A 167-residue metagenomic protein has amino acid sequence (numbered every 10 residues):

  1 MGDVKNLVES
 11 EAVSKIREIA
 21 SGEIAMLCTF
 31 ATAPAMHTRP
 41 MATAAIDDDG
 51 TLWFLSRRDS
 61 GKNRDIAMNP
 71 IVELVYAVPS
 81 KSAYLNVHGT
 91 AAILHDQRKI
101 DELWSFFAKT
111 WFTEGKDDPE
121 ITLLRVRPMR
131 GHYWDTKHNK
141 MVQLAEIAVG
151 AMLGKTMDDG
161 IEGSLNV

Functional and structural regions predicted by a protein language model:
M1-I24: N-terminal leader/targeting segments and the immediate start of mature chains
G2-K5, D117-V167: C-terminal edge-of-domain segments
R17-A33, V72-Y76: A short, Trp-centered hydrophobic/proline-enriched beta-strand micro-motif
P34-M41: A positional/architectural concept
A45-D47, Y76: Short, low-complexity Ser/Thr-rich regulatory SLiMs
D49-W53: Short active-site oxyanion
L55-R57, A77: Short His-Asn-centered micro-motif
K62-R130: Short, structured beta-strand-loop surface elements
